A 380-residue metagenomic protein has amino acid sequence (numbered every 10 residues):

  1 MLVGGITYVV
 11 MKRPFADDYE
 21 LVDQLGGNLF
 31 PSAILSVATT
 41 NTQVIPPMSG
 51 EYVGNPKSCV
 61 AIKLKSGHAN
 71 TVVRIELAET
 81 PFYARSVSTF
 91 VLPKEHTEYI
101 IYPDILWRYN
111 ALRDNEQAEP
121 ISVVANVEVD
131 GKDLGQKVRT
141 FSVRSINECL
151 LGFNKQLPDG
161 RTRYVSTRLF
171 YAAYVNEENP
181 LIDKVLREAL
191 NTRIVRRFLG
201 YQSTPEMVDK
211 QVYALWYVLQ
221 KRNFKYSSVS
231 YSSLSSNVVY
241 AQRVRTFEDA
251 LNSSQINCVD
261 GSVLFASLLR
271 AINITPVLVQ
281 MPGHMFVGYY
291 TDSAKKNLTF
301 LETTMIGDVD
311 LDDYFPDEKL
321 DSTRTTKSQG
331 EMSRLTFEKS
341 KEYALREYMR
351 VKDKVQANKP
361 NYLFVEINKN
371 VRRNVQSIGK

Functional and structural regions predicted by a protein language model:
M1-Y8: Hydrophobic membrane-insertion alpha-helices, especially the h-region of bacterial N-terminal signal peptides
Y8-Y52, L169, N176-N179, P205 (+3 more regions): Clustered cysteine/histidine zinc-coordinating segments, centered on FYVE zinc fingers that bind PI3P and target
P14-N154: Beta-strand-enriched, solvent-exposed domains that form extended recognition/catalytic surfaces
V60-K65, V72-V87, R139-S145, P158 (+2 more regions): Alpha-helical and coiled-coil interaction segments, frequently adjacent to or embedded within charge-biased
N147-V185, T192, Q202-D209, D308-L311 (+5 more regions): Extracytoplasmic/secretory-pathway proteins
R168-S253, K295: Secondary-structure boundary elements
V259-R350: Hydrophobic/aromatic-rich core segments of domains that either
